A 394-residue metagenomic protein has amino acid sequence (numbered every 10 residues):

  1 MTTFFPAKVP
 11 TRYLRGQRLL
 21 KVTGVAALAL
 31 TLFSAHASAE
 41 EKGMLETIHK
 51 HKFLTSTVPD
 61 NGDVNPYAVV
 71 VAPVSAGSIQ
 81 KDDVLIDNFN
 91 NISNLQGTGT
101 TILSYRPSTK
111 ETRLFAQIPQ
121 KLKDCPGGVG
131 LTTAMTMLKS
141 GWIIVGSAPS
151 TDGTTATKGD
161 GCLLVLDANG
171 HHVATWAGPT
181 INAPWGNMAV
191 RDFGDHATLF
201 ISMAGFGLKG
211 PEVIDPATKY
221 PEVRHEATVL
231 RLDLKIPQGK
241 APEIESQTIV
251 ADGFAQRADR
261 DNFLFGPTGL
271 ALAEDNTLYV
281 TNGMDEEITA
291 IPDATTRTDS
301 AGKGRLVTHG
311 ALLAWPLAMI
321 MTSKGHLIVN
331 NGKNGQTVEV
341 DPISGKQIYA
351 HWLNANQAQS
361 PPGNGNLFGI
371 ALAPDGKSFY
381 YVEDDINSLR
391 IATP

Functional and structural regions predicted by a protein language model:
E41-N61, S108-V129, V165-P184, K235 (+3 more regions): Surface-exposed loop and turn segments in beta-propeller and other repeat-based domains that flank or scaffold
V58-D82, G97, P119-I143, P149 (+7 more regions): Beta-rich, blade/repeat-based domains predominating in secreted/periplasmic proteins but also intracellular
F89-N91, S147-S150, K158, D192 (+8 more regions): Short loop/turn segments immediately following the C-termini of beta-strands
N94, I102, L163, L208-K209 (+4 more regions): Structural signal for beta-propeller blades
G99-P107, G159-G170, V223-K235: Beta-propeller blade signature
Y105-T109, R231-P242, I291-D299, D341-Q347 (+1 more regions): Short loop/turn segments immediately following beta-strands, especially the blade-tip and inter-blade linker loops
G283-E287, T308-W352: Loop/turn-rich, solvent-exposed surfaces of beta-rich toroidal or solenoidal domains
N366-P394: Blade-level signature of beta-propeller repeat domains, shared across WD40, Kelch, NHL, RCC1 and BNR/Asp-box propellers
